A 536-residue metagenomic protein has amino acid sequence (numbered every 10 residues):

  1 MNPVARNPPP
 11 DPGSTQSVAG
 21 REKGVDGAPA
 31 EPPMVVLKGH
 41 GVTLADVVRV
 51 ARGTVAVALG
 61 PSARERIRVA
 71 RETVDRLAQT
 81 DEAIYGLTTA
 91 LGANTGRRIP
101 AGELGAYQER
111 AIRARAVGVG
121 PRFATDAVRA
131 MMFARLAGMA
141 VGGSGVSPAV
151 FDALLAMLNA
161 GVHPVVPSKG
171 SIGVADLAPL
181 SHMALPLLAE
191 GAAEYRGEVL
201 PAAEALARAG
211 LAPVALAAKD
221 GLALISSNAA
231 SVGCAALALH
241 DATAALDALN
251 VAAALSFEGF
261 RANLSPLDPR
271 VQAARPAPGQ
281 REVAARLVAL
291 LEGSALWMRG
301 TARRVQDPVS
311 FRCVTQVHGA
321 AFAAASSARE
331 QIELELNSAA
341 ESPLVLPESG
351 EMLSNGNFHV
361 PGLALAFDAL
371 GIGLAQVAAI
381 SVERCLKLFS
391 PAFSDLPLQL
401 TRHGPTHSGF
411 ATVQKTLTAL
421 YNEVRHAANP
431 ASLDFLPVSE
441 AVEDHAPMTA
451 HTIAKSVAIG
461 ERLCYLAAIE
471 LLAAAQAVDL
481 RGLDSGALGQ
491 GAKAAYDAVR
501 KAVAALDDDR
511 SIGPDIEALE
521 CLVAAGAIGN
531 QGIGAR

Functional and structural regions predicted by a protein language model:
N2-P3, I512: Short intrinsically disordered, low-complexity coil segments enriched in acidic
P3-P32: Intrinsically disordered, low-complexity terminal tails and inter-domain linkers enriched for S/T/G/P/D/E
P29, P33-R66, A70-A78, L104 (+2 more regions): C-terminal auxiliary extensions adjacent to catalytic cores
P32-D81, A111-V166, L239, R270: Glycine-rich, flexible loop motifs
Y85-Y107, A114-M139, V165-L188, V214-S231 (+1 more regions): FAD-binding core of FAD-dependent oxidoreductases, characterized by glycine-rich FAD pyrophosphate-binding loops
V141-N159, H163, G170-S181, L185 (+1 more regions): Well-ordered mid-protein domain cores that form the structural environment of catalytic cofactors
